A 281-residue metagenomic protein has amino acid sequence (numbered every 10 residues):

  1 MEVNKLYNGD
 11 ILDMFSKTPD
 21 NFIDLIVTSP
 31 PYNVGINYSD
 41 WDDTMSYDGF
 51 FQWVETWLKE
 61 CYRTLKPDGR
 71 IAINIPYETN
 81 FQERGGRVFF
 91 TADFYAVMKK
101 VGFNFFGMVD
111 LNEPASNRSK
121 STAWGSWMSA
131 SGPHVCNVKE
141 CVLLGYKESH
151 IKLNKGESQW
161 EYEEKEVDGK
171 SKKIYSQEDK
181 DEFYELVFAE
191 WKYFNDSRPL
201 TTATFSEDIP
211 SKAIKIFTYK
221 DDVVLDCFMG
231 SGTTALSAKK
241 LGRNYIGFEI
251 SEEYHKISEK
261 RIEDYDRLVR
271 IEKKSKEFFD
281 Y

Functional and structural regions predicted by a protein language model:
M1, E259-E272: Short, conserved SAM-binding/catalytic segment of Class I S-adenosyl-L-methionine-dependent methyltransferases
M1-I257: Core catalytic lobe of class I
N8-D13, S275-Y281: Conserved SAM/SAH-binding loop
K155-E161, V269-F279: Short, flexible loop/turn segments with low-complexity composition
